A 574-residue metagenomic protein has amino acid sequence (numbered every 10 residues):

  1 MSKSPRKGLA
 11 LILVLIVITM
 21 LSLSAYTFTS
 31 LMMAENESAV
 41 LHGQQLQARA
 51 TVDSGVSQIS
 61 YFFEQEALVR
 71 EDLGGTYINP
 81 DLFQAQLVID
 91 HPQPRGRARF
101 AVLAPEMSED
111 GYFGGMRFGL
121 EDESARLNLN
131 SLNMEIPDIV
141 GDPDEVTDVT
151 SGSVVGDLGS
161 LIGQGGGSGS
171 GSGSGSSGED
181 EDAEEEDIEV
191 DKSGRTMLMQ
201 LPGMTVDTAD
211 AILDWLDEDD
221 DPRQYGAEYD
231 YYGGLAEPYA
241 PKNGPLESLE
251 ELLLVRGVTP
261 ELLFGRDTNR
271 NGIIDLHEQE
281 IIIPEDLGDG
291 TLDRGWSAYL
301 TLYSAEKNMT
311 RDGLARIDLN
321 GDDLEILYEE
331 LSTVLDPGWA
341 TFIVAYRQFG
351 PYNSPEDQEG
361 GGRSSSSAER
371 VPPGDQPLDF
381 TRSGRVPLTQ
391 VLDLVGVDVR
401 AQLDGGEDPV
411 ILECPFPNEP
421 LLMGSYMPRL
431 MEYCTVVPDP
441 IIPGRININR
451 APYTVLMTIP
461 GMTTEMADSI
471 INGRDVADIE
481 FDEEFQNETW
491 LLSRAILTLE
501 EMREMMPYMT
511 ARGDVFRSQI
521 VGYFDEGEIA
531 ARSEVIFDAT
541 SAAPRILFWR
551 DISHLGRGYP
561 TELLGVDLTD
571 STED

Functional and structural regions predicted by a protein language model:
S2-D574: Compositionally biased linear targeting/interaction segments
